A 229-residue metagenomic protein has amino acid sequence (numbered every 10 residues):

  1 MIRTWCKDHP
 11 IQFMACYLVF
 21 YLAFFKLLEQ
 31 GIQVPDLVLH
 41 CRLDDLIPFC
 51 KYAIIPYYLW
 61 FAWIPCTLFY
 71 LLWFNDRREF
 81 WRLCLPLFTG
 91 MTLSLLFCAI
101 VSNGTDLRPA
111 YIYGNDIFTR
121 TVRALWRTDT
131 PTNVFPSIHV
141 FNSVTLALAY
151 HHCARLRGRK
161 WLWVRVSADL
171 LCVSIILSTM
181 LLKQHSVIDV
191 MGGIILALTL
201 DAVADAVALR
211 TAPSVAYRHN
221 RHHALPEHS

Functional and structural regions predicted by a protein language model:
M1-C66, Y113, V122, L225-S229: N-terminal transmembrane-helix/juxtamembrane module of multi-pass inner/ER membrane proteins
Y21-L27, M91-F97, L170-M180: Aromatic-anchored segments of alpha-helical transmembrane domains
L28-L43, W73-R159, T211-E227: Membrane-interface loops
I54-L68, L85-F88, T92, N142: Hydrophobic alpha-helical transmembrane segments
L59, F141, V187, M191: Active-site His/Glu-centered metal-binding helix of metallohydrolases
W63-L68, T145-A149, L170-S178: Hydrophobic, membrane-inserted alpha-helices
R108-I112, P131-F135, S174-L200: Interfacial helix-loop-helix junctions of multi-pass membrane proteins
A147-H152, A197-D205: Hydrophobic transmembrane alpha-helices
